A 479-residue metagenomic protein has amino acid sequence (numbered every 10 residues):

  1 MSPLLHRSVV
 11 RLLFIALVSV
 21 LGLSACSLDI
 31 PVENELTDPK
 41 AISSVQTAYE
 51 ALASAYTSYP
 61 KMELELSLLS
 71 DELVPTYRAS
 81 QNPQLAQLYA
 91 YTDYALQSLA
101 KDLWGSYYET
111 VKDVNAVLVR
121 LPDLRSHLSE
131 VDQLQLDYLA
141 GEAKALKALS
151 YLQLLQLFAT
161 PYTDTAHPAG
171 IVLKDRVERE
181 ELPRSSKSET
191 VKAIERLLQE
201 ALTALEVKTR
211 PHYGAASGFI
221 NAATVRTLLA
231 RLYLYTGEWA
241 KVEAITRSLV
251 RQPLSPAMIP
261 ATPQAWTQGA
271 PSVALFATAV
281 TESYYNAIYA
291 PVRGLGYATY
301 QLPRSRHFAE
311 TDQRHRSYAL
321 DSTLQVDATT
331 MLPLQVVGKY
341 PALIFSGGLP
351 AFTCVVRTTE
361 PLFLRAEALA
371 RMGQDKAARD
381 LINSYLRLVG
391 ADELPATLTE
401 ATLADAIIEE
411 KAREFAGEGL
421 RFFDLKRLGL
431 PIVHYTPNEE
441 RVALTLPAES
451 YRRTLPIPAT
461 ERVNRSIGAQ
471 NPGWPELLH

Functional and structural regions predicted by a protein language model:
C26-S70, T246, E393-L394, V433-H479: Membrane-proximal, proline-rich intrinsically disordered regions
E33, T37-P39, L66-S80, T160-H167 (+2 more regions): Short, surface-exposed recognition loops and adjoining beta-strand edges that mediate ligand/DNA contacts, enriched
A86-F158, S185, T203-E206, L349-T353 (+3 more regions): Conserved, well-structured interaction surfaces
V111-V114, V191, L198, T246 (+1 more regions): Inward-facing hydrophobic residues that define packing positions of alpha-helical scaffold repeats
H127-L136, L157-K192: Short coil/linker segments at helix-helix boundaries
S248-D375, L428-H479: Elongated scaffold/linker segments in the mid-to-C-terminal portions of large proteins
